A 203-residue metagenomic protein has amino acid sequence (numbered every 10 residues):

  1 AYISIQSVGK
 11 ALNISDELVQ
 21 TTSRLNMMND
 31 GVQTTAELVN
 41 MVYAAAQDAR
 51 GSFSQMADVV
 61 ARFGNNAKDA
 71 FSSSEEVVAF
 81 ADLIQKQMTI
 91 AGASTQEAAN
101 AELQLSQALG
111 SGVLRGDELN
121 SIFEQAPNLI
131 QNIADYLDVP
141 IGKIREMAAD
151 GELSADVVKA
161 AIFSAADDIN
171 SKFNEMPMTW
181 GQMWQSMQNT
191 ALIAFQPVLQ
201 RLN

Functional and structural regions predicted by a protein language model:
A1-A49, D58-D69, A79-I90, N100-A149 (+2 more regions): Small-residue helix-packing and pore-constriction motifs in hydrophobic alpha-helices
T34, E76, M183: Conserved acidic
G51-S54, Q185: Short non-domain terminal segments
F53, G92-A99: Structural motif
S72-E75, A93: Folded, non-transmembrane soluble domains that reside on the lumenal/extracytoplasmic side of membranes
A79, D168-N203: Hydrophobic, low-dielectric interface segments
E97-N100, S111-L114, Q185, N189 (+1 more regions): Intrinsically disordered, low-complexity Ser/Thr/Pro-rich tracts
